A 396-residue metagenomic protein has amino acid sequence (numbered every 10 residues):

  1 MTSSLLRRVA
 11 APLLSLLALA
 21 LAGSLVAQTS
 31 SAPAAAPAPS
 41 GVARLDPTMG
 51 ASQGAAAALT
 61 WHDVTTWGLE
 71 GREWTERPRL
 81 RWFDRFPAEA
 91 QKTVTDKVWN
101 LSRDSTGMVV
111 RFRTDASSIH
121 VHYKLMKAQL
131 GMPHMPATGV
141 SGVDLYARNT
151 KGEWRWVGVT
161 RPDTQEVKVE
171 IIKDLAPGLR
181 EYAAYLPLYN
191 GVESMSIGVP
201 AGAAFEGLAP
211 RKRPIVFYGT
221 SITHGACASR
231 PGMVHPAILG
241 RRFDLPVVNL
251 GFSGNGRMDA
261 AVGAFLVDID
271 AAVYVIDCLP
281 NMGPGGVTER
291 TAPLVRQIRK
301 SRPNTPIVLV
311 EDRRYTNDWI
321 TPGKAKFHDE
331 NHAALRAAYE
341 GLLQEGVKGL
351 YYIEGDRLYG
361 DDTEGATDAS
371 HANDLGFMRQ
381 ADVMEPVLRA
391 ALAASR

Functional and structural regions predicted by a protein language model:
M1-L6, P12-L16, L21-P214, R389-R396: N-terminal secretory targeting modules
G131-P136, G225-M233, K326-D329: Glycine- and acidic-residue-enriched helix-capping/strand-helix junction motifs
K212-P236: Catalytic nucleophile-elbow at a beta strand-turn-alpha helix junction centered on a G-D-S/GDSL motif, marking
Y218-T220, L250-S253, I276-N281, V310-R314 (+1 more regions): Active-site-proximal beta-strand/loop segments in catalytic clefts of secreted hydrolases
P236-N249, E340: Short helix-loop-beta junction
L239, G256-S301, D312-W319: Oxyanion-hole/transition-state-stabilizing segment in secreted/luminal serine hydrolases and related acyltransferases
D268, R313-R396: Catalytic His-Asp segment of secreted/periplasmic serine-dependent ester chemistry enzymes
